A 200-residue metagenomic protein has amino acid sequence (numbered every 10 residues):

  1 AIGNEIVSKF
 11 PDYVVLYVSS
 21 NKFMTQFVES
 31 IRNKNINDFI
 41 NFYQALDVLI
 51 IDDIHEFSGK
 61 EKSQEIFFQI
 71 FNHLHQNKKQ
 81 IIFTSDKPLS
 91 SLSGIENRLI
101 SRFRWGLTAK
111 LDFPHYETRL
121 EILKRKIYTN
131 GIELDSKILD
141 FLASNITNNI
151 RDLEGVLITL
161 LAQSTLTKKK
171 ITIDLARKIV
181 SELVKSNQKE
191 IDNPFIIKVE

Functional and structural regions predicted by a protein language model:
A1-L16: Walker A/P-loop
K9, Q26-I51, F57-H73, I122-T129: Conserved alpha-helical scaffold flanking the Walker A/P-loop in AAA+ ATPase domains
Y17-V18, I50-D52, Q80-D86: Structural recognition of the conserved hydrophobic beta-strand(s) that form the central parallel beta-sheet of P-loop
V28-R32, K87-W105: Short regulatory helix/loop adjacent to the ATP-binding pocket of P-loop NTPases
Q69-I70, L74-N97: Sensor-1/coupling segment of RecA-like P-loop NTPase cores
S85, S91-S93, G106-T118: Conserved AAA+ ATPase "SRH/arginine-finger" region at the nucleotide-binding site
K124-Y128, K137-N145, R151-L166, L175-K178: C-terminal helical "lid" of AAA+/P-loop NTPase domains
A162-E200: Conserved alpha/beta core segments of nucleic-acid transaction machinery
